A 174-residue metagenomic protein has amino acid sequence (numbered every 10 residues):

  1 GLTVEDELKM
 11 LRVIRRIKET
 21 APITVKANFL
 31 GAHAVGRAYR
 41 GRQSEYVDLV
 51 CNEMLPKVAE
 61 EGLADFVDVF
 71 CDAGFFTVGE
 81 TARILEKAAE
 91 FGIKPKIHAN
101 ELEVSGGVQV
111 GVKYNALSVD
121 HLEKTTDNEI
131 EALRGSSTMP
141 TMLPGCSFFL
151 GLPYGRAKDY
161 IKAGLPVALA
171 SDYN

Functional and structural regions predicted by a protein language model:
G1-G106: Metal-coordinating catalytic core of metallo-dependent amide/deamination hydrolases
K94-P95, E103-N174: Active-site-adjacent C-terminal substructures of enzyme catalytic domains
